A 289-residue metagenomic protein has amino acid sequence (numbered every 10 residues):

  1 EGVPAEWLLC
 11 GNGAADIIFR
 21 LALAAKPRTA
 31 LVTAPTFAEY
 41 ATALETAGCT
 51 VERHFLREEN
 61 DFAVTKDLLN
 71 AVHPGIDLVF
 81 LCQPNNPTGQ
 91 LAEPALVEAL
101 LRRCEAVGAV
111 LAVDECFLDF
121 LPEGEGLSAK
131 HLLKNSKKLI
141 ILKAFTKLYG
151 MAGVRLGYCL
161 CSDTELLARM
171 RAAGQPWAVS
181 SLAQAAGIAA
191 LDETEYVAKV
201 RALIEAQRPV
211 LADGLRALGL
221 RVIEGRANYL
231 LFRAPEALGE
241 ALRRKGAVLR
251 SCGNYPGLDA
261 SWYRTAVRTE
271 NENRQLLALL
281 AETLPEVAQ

Functional and structural regions predicted by a protein language model:
A5-R28: Conserved beta-loop-alpha segment that forms the PLP phosphate-binding cup at the N-terminus of a helix
A24-A43: Conserved PLP-anchoring active-site segment centered on the Schiff-base-forming lysine
E45, A63-G75, P87-L111, E115-L148: Active-site pre-lysine segment of PLP-dependent enzymes
E52-F55, L78-N85, L111-E115, I223-G225: Short beta-strands and strand-loop turn motifs
A95, R244-K245, N254-Q289: PLP-dependent enzyme catalytic core of the Aspartate aminotransferase-like
K138-I223: PLP-dependent aminotransferase class I/II
I204-E205, D213-G246: Conserved PLP-binding catalytic core of the aspartate aminotransferase-like
